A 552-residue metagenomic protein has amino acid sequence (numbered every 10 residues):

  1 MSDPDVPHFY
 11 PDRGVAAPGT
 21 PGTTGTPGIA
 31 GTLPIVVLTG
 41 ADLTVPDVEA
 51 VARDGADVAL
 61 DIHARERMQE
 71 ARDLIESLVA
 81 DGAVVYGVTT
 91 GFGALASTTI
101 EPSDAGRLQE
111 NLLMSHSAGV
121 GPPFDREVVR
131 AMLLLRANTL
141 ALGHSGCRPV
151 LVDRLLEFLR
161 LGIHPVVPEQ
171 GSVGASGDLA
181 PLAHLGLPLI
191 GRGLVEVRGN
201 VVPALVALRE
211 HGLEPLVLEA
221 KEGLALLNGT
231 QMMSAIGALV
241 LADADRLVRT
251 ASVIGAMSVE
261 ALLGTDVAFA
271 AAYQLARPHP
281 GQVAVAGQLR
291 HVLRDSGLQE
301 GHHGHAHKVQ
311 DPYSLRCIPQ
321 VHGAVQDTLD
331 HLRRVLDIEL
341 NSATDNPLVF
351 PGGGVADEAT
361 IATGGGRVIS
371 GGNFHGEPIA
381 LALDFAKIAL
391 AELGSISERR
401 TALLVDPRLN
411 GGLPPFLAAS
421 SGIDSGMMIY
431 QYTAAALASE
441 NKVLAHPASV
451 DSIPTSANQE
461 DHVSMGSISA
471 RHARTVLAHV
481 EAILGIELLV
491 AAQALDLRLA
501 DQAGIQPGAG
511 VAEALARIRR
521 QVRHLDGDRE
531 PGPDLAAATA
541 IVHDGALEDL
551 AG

Functional and structural regions predicted by a protein language model:
D3-G14, G31-A56, L60-R67, A71-V79 (+1 more regions): C-terminal auxiliary extensions adjacent to catalytic cores
G19-P34: Small-residue-biased low-complexity repeat regions
D42-S77, A83-V88, F92-R130, V152: Residues that scaffold, gate, or flank divalent-cation-dependent active/transport sites
V48, L112, H116, V128 (+6 more regions): Short alpha-helical scaffolding segments that buttress acidic/His motifs in well-ordered protein cores
Y86-L108, S115-N138, V166-I190, N200 (+1 more regions): FAD-binding core of FAD-dependent oxidoreductases, characterized by glycine-rich FAD pyrophosphate-binding loops
P123, G146-R148, R249, V335: Alpha/propeptide regions of enzymes that mature by internal proteolysis
G143-Q170: FAD-binding glycine-rich core of flavoenzymes that anchor FAD
L159-I163, P181, S252: Membrane-embedded alpha-helical core segments of multi-pass
